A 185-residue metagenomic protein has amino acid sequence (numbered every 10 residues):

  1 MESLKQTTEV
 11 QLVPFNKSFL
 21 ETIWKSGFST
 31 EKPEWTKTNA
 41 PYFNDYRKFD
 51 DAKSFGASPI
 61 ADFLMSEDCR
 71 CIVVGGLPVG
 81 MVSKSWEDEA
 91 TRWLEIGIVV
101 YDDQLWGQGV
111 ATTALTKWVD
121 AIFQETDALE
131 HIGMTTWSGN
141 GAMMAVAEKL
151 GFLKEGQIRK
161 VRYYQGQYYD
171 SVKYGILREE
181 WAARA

Functional and structural regions predicted by a protein language model:
M1-T30, C69-A185: Acyl-donor (CoA/ACP) binding surface of acyl/acetyltransferases
K32-A57: Conserved GNAT-fold acetyl-CoA-binding loop/helix
A57-I60, M144: Short amphipathic alpha-helical segments and helix-helix/interface helices
I60-S66, F152: Short loop/turn motifs at secondary-structure junctions and domain boundaries
